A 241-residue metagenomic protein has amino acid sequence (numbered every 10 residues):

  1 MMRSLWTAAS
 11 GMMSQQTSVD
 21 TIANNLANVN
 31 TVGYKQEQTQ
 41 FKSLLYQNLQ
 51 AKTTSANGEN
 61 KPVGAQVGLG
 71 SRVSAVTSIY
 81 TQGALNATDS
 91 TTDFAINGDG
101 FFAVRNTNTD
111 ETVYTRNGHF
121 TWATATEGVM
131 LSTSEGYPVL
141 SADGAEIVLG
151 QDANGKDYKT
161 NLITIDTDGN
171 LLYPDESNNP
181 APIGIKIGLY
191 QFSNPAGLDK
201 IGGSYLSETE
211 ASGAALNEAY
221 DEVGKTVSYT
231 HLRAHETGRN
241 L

Functional and structural regions predicted by a protein language model:
M1-R239: Amphipathic alpha-helical polymerization modules
